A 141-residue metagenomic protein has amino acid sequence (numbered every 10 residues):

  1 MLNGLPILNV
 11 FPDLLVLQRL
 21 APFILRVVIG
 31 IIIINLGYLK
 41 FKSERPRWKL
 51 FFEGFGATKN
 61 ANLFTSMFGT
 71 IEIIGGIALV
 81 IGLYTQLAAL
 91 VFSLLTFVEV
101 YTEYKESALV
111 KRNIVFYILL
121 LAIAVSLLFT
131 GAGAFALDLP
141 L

Functional and structural regions predicted by a protein language model:
M1-G54, K59-T70, I74, I81-L141: Extended, low-polarity transmembrane helix blocks
